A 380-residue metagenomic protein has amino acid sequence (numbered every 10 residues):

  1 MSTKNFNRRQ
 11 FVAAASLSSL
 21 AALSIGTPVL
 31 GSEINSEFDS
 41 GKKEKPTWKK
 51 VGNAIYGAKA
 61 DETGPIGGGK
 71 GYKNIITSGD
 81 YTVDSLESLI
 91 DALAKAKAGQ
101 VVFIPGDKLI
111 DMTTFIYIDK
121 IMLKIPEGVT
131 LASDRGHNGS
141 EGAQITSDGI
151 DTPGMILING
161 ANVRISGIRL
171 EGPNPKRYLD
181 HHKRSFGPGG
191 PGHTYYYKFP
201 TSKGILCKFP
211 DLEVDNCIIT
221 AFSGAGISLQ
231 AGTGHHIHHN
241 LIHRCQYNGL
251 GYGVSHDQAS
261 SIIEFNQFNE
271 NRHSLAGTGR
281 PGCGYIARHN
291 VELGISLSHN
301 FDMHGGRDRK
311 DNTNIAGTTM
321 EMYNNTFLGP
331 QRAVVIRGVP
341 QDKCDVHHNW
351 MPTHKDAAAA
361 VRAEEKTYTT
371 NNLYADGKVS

Functional and structural regions predicted by a protein language model:
S2-S19: N-terminal secretory signal peptides and thylakoid transit peptides that target proteins across membranes
K4, G26-A54, K59: C-terminal segment of N-terminal export signals and the immediately downstream linker at the start of the mature
G68-P105: Acidic Gly/Asp/Thr-rich repetitive segments characteristic of extracellular carbohydrate-active and adhesion proteins
N74-T77, L93-A98, K124-I125, I158-N159 (+3 more regions): Flexible, charged surface loops at secondary-structure boundaries
T77-E87, G106-Y117, M122-Y196, S380: Right-handed parallel beta-helix/beta-spiral solenoid domain characteristic of secreted/periplasmic
T113-F115, E141-G142, G149-G154, N174-H182 (+10 more regions): Short glycine/acidic-rich loop motifs that flank beta-strands on beta-rich extracellular proteins
G128-R135, A161-N174, P191-T194, F209-A221 (+7 more regions): Right-handed parallel beta-helix
